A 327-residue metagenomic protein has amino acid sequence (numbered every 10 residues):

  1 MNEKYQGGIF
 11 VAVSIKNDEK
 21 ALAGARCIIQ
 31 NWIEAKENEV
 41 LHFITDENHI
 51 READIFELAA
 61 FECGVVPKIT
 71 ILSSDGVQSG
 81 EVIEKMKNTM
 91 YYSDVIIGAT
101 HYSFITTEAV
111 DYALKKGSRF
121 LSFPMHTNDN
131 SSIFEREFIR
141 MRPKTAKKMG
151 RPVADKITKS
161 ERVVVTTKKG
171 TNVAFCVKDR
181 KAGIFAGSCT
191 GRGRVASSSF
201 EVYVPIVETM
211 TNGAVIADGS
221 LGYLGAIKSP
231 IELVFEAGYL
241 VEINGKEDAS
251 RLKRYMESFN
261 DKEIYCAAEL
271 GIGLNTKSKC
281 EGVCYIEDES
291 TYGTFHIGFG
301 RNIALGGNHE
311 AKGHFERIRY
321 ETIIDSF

Functional and structural regions predicted by a protein language model:
N2-L224, K228, E236, D261 (+1 more regions): Active-site bordering "gate/hinge" segments that shape substrate access to catalytic or cofactor-binding pockets
I55-L58, I227-P230, G245-E257, V283-Y285 (+1 more regions): Composition- and surface-driven signal marking solvent-exposed, interaction-prone regions in large proteins
S160, N212, P230, A267 (+1 more regions): Short, surface-exposed beta-edge/turn micro-motifs
R162-T166, I231-V234, V241-I243, F295 (+1 more regions): Short polybasic amphipathic segments
K178-R180, D218-S220, E236, G245-D248 (+2 more regions): Histidine- and/or cysteine-centered catalytic micro-motif in compact active-site loops
A237-T276: A beta-strand-loop signature enriched in Asp, Gly, Thr, and Trp that corresponds to the sialidase/neuraminidase Asp-box
K262-I323: Cysteine/selenocysteine-centered motifs that mediate thiol-based redox chemistry or coordinate metal-sulfur cofactors
